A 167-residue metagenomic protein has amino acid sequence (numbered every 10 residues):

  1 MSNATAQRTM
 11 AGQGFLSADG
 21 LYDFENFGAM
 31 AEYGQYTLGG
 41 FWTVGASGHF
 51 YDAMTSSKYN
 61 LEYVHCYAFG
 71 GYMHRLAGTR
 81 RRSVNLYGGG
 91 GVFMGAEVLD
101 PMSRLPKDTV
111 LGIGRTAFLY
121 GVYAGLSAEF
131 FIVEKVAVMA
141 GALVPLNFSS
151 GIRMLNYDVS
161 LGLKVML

Functional and structural regions predicted by a protein language model:
M1-A11: Cleavable N-terminal export/targeting peptides
T9-F24, A29, F41-D52, V138-F148: Transmembrane beta-strand segments that form the barrel wall of outer-membrane beta-barrel proteins
L21-D23, K58-H65, L111-F118, G151-N156: Replace "Gram-negative outer membrane beta-barrel proteins" with "bacterial and organellar outer membrane beta-barrel
A29-A31, A68-G70, G88, A124-L126 (+1 more regions): Membrane-embedded beta-strands of outer-membrane beta-barrel proteins, especially the hydrophobic/small aromatic
G34-D108, I132, V136, V165-L167: Gram-negative (and chloroplast) outer-membrane scaffold detector with strong preference for beta-barrel transmembrane
A46-G48, A53-M54, E97-V98, M102-R104 (+5 more regions): Outer-membrane beta-barrel domain signature
L119-F130, A140: Acidic, glycine-rich flexible loop segments
L155-L167: Outer-membrane beta-barrel "beta-signal"
